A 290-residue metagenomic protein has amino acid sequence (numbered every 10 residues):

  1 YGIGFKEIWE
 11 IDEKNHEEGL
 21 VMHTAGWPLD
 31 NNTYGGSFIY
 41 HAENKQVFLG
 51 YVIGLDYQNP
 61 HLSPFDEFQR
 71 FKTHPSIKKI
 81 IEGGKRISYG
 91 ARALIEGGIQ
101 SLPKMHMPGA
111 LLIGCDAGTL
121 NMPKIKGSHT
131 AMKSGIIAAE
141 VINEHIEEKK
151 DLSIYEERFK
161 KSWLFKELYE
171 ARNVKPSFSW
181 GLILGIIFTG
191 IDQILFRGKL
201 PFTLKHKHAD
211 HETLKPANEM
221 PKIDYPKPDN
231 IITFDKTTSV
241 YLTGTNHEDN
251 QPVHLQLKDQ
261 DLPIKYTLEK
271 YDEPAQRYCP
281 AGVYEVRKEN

Functional and structural regions predicted by a protein language model:
Y1-E82, G118-T119, S134-I137, V141: Predominantly flavin-linked oxidoreductase catalytic cores and closely associated redox partners
G2, K6, I87-L94, E148-S162 (+2 more regions): A glycine-rich phosphate-binding loop feature that marks nucleotide/adenosyl-phosphate handling sites
H23-D30, L94, Q100-L102, C115: Short Gly/Pro-enriched turn/cap motifs at secondary-structure boundaries
E43-K45, K104-P123, Q276-E285: Short FAD-binding loop at a beta-strand-to-alpha-helix junction that anchors the flavin cofactor in diverse
N59-L62, S101-K104, M122-T130, I146 (+2 more regions): Alpha-helix capping and helix-loop boundary segments enriched in small/acidic/polar residues
K79-Q100: Flavin (FAD/FMN) cofactor-binding core of flavoprotein oxidoreductases
G118-K124, T130, I136, E140-I183 (+1 more regions): Active-site-proximal substrate-binding core of FAD-dependent oxidoreductases
S162-E289: Ferredoxin-type iron-sulfur electron-transfer modules and their immediate structural context
